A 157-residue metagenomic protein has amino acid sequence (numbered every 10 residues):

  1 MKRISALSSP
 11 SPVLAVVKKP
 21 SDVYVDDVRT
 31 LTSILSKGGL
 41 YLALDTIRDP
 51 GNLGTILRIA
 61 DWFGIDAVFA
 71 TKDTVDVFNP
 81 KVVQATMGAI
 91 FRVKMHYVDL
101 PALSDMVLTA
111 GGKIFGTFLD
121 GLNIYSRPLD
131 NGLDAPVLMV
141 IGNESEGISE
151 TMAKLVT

Functional and structural regions predicted by a protein language model:
M1, D73-V75, E144: Short, acidic/turn-prone active-site loops that include or flank metal/cofactor- and phosphate-binding residues
M1-P10, G111-K113: N-terminal positively charged helical leader segments and presequences
R3, N52, V82, G147 (+1 more regions): Phosphate- and divalent-cation-binding pockets in alpha/beta enzyme and binding domains that engage nucleotide-derived
I4-L7, V28-I34, M87, M106 (+2 more regions): Short secondary-structure boundary/capping segments
S11-V13, A85-A89, N131-A135: Short, hinge-like loop/turn segments at secondary-structure boundaries
V16, S21-G121: RNA substrate-binding interface of SAM-dependent RNA methyltransferases
F115-T157: Active-site/ligand-binding-proximal alpha/beta "capping" segment
